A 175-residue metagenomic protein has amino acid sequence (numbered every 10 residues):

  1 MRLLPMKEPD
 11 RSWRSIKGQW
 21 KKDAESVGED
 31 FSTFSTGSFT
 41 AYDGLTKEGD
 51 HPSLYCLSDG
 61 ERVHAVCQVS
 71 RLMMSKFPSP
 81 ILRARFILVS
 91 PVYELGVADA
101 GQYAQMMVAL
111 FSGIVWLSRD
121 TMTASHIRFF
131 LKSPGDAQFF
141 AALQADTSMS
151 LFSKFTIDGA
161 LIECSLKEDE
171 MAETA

Functional and structural regions predicted by a protein language model:
M1-G101, W116-R128, A142-A175: Non-catalytic substrate-recognition and accessory regions of acyl/acetyltransferase enzymes
A100-I114: Glycine-rich acyl-CoA binding loop
L131-Q138: Short, internal active-site loops enriched in acidic
